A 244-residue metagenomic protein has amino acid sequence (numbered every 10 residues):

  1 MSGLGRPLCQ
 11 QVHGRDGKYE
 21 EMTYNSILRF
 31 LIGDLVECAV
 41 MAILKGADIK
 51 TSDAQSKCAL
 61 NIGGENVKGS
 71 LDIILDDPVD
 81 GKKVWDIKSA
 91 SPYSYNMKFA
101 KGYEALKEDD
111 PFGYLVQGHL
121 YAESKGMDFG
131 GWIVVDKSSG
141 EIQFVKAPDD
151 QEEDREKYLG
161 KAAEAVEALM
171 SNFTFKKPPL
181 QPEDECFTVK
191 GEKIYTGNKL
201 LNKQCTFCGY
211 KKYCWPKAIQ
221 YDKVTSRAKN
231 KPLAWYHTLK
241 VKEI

Functional and structural regions predicted by a protein language model:
M1-V84, S91-K98: Metal-dependent nuclease catalytic cores that hydrolyze phosphodiester bonds in DNA/RNA, characterized by
S26, E104, E152: Active-site oxyanion-binding pockets that recognize sulfate/phosphate
L35, A39, K68, G113-L120 (+1 more regions): Short, well-structured alpha-helical interface segments that form or flank functional binding sites
D53, K83-D86, F129-V134: A structural signal for short, well-ordered beta-strand segments and their strand-loop junctions that often border
G81-V84, K88, G113, A122: Internal, hydrophobic cores of structured domains that mediate oligomerization or house catalytic pockets within large
S89-S91, D136: Short, small-residue-rich loop/turn micro-motifs
M97, E108-D110, L120, S124-I244: Metal-dependent nuclease catalytic regions and adjoining charged, substrate-binding loops involved in nucleic-acid end
G102-L115: A short acidic, glycine-rich active-site loop that binds or catalyzes chemistry on phosphate/adenosine moieties
